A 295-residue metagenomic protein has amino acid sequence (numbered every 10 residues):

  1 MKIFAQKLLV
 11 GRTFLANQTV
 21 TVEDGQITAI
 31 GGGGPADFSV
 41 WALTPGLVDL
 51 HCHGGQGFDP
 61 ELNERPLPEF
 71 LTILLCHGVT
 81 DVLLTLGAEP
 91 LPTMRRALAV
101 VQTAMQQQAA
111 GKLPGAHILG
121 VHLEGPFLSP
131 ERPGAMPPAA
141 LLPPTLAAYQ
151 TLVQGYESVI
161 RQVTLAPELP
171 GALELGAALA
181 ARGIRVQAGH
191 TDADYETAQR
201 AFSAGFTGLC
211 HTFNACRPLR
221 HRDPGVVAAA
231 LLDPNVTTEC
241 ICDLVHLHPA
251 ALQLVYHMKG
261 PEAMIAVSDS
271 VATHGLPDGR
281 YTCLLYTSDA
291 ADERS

Functional and structural regions predicted by a protein language model:
M1-A5, G31-P68, T72: Replace "His-x-His-based motif
M1-G33: N-terminal metal-binding scaffold of metallo-dependent hydrolase/deaminase domains
Q6, G25, H51, L74 (+4 more regions): Divalent metal-coordination and catalytic microenvironments
L47, G54-P60, L83-T93, A215-L232: Active-site loop-to-helix "anion-binding N-cap" substructures in soluble metabolic enzymes
H53, P68-V100, G115-S129, Y156-E168 (+3 more regions): Divalent metal-dependent hydrolysis catalytic cores, especially in the metallo-beta-lactamase
S129-Q154: Conserved phosphate-binding/catalytic loop of the ribokinase/pfkB sugar-kinase fold
Q150, Q154-D278: Active-site core of metal-dependent hydrolases
Y286-E293: Conserved small/polar residues in nucleotide/adenosyl-binding loops
